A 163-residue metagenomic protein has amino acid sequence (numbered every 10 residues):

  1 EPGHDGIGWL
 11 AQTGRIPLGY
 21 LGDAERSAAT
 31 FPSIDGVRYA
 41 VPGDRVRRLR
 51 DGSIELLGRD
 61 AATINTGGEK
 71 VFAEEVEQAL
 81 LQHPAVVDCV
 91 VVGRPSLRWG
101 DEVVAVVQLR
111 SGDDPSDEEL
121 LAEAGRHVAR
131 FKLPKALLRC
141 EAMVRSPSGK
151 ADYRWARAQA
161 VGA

Functional and structural regions predicted by a protein language model:
G3-H4, G8, L18-G19, A29-T30 (+2 more regions): AMP-binding/adenylate-forming catalytic core of the ANL superfamily
Q12, L109, R139-C140: Hydrophobic residues in beta-strands and at strand termini
R15: Glycine-/small-residue-rich beta->alpha transition segments that form the dinucleotide
G22-D23, D152: Short, solvent-exposed helix-helix connector turns and helix-capping sites enriched in acidic/polar residues
A24-A28: A short helix/loop element that forms part of the nucleotide-sugar donor recognition site in Leloir-type
V128-K150: AMP-binding/adenylate-forming catalytic domain of the ANL superfamily
A160-A163: A short, polar/charged loop-to-alpha-helix boundary motif
